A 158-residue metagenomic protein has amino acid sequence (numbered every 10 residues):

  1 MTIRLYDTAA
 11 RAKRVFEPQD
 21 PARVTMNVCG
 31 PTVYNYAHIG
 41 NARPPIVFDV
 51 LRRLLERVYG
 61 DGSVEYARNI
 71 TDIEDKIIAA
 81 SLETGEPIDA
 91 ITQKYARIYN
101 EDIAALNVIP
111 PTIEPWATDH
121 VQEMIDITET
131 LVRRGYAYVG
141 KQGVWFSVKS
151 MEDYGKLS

Functional and structural regions predicted by a protein language model:
M1-S158: NTP-dependent nucleotidyl-transfer catalytic core
